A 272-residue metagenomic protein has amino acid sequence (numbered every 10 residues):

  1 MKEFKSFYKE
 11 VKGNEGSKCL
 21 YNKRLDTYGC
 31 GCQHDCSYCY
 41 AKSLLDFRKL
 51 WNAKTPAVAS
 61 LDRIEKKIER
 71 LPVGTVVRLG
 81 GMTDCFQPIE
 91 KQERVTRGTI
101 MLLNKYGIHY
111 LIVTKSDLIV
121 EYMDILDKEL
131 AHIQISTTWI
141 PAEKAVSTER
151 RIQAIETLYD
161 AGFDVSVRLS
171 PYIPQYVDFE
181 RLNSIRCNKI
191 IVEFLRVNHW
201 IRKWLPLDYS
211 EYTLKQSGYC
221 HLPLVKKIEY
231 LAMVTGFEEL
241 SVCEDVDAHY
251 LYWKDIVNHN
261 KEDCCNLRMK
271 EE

Functional and structural regions predicted by a protein language model:
M1-K67, P72-V76: N-terminal [4Fe-4S]-dependent radical SAM core
K9, C39-A41, M123, D160 (+1 more regions): Compositionally biased, intrinsically disordered low-complexity regions enriched in proline and serine
K18, G31, R186, D263-C264: The N-terminal extracellular segments of secreted preproproteins, especially immediately downstream of signal
G29, Y40, G80-G81, I135 (+1 more regions): Pocket-edge structural micro-motifs
H34-S37, M101, M233: A broad, structural surface signal
S43, V177, D255-N258: Short linear sequence elements within intrinsically disordered, low-complexity coil regions
I64-L231: Conserved AdoMet/S-adenosylmethionine-binding subsite of the radical SAM
N198-E272: C-terminal accessory extensions appended to soluble enzyme cores
